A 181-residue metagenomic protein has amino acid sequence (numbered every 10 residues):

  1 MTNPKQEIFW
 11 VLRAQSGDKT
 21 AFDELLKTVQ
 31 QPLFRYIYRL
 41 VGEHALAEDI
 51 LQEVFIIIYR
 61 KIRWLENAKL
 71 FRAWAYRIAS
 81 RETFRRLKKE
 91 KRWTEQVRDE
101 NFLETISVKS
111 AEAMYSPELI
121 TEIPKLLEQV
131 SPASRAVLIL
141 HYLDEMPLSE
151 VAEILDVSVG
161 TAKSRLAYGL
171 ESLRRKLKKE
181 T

Functional and structural regions predicted by a protein language model:
M1-P32, E128, E150, E171 (+2 more regions): N-terminal module of bacterial RNA polymerase sigma factors
N3-E7, W93-I120, P147: Internal acidic/polar
Q15-E24, F34-E53, V159, K179-T181: Short, charged helix-capping/linker segments at alpha-helix termini
Q15-S16, G42, F55-L70, K89-E90: Sigma70-family region 2
T28-Q31, R39-G42, I139-M146: Short helix-capping/turn signature of helix-turn-helix
R35, D49-I56, R60, K69-R81: Structural recognition of an alpha-helix C-terminal capping motif at a helix-to-coil junction
R63-N67, R77-V97, Y168: Arg/Lys-rich amphipathic alpha helix in sigma70-family domain 2
K125-A136, D144-S164, R175: Helix-turn-helix DNA-binding module
